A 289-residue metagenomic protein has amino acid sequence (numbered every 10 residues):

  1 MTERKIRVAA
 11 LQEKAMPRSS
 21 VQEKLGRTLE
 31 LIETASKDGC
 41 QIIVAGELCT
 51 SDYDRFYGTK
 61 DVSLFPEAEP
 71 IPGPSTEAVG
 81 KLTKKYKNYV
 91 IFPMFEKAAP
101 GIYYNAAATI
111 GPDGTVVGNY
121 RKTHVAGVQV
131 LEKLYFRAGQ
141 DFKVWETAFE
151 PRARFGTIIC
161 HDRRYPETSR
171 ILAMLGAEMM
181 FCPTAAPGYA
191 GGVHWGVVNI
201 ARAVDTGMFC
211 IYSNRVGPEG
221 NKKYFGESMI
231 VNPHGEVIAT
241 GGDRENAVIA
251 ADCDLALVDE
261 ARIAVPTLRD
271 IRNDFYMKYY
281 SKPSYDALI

Functional and structural regions predicted by a protein language model:
M1-K5, G26, L288-I289: Basic/polar N-terminal segments that are highly enriched at the extreme N-terminus, encompassing both cleavable
T2-K14: Short beta-strand segments enriched in small/hydrophobic residues
R18-P112, N119, A186-T206: Cys-nucleophile CN-hydrolase/nitrilase-fold catalytic domain and related Cys-dependent amidase chemistry that acts on
S51, R55, A108, Y120-A126 (+2 more regions): Short beta->alpha transition motifs characteristic of CBS
A68-E69, K81, A98-M179, P187-A201 (+1 more regions): Active-site catalytic loop in hydrolytic enzyme cores
I71-I91, R154, C160-I249: CN hydrolase (nitrilase-like) catalytic-core segments centered on the catalytic cysteine and neighboring Lys/Glu
F92-M94, A106-T109, K143, S228-I230 (+1 more regions): Short beta-strand scaffold segments in enzyme catalytic cores
A256-I289: A short C-terminal boundary segment appended to hydrolase-like catalytic domains
